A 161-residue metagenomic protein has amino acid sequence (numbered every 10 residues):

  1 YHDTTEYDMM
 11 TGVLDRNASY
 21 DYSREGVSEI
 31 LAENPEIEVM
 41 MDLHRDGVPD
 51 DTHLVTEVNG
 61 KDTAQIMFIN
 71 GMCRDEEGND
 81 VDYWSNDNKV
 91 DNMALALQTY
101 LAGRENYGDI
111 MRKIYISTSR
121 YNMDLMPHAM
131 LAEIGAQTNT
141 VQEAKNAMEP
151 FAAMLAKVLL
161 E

Functional and structural regions predicted by a protein language model:
Y1-I37, G47-T52, E149, L159-L160: N-terminal catalytic or cofactor-binding beta/alpha core of small enzyme domains
Y1-Y7, E38-H44, I110-S119: Surface-exposed patches in mature extracellular/periplasmic domains of secreted proteins
E6-M10, R45-D50, M72-E76, S119-N122 (+1 more regions): Solvent-exposed loop/turn segments at secondary-structure junctions within structured extracellular/periplasmic domains
M9-A18, G26-I30, L54-T56, V81-V90 (+1 more regions): Second-shell loop/turn segments in exported
D21-S28, M93-Y100, T118, K145-A152: Extracytoplasmic/secreted envelope proteins and their assembly/folding machinery, especially bacterial periplasmic
G26-E76: Active-site microenvironments of hydrolase-like enzyme catalytic domains
D87-Y115: Active-site-adjacent substrate-binding region of metalloamidase/peptidase-like peptide-processing proteins
D109-E161: Active-site-adjacent mobile loop/cap segments within catalytic or ligand-binding domains
